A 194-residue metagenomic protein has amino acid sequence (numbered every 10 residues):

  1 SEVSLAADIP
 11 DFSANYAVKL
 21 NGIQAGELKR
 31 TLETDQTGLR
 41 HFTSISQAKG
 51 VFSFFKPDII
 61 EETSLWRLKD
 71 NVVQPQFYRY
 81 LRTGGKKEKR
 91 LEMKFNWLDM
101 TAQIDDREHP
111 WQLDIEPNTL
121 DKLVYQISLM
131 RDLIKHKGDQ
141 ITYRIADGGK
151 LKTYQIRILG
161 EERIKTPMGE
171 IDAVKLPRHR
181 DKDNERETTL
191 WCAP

Functional and structural regions predicted by a protein language model:
S1-L5, Q112-L113, D147, P194: Short intrinsically disordered, low-complexity coil segments enriched in acidic
V3-V72, Q76-K94, G138-L151, K165-T166: N-terminal cleavable signal peptides for secretion/export
A7-I9, Y154-Q155, D181-N184: Short loop/turn motifs at secondary-structure junctions and domain boundaries
S13-A14, L159-G160, R186-T188: Short loop/turn microsegments at loop-to-beta-strand junctions
E27, R90, V124-Q126, E185-T189: Transmembrane beta-barrel architecture of outer membranes
L39-K49, I59, D172-P194: Gly/Pro-enriched, hydrophobic low-complexity segments that function as extracytoplasmic propeptides/linkers
T83-D172, R180: Solvent-exposed helix/loop surface patches that form functional interfaces
